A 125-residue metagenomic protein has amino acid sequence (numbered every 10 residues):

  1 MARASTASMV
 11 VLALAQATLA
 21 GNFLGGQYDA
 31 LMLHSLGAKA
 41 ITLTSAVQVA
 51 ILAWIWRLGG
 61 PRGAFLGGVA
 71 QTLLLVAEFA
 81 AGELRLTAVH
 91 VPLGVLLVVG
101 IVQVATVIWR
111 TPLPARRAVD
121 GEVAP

Functional and structural regions predicted by a protein language model:
M1-P125: Polytopic transmembrane helical bundles with strong interfacial aromatic enrichment
